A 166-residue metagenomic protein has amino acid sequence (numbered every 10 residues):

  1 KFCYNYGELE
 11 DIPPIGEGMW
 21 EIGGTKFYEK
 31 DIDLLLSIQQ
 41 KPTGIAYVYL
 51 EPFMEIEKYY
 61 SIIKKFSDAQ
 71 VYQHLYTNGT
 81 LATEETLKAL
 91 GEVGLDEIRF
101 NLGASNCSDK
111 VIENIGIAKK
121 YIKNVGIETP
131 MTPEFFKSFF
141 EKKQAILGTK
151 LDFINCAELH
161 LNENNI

Functional and structural regions predicted by a protein language model:
K1-E8, G44-Y47, I127: N-terminal pre-triad scaffold of radical SAM enzymes
K1-F27: Canonical Radical SAM [4Fe-4S] cluster-binding loop centered on the CxxxCxxC motif and its immediate flanking residues
F2, K65, A89, I117 (+1 more regions): Alpha-helical scaffold elements within enzyme catalytic domains, especially in hydrolases
L9, K41-I45, E163-I166: Conserved mixed alpha/beta catalytic, RNA-binding, or beta-rich assembly cores of soluble enzyme, regulatory
E10, P52, T80, S105 (+2 more regions): Residue-level marker for beta-strand->alpha-helix junctions and adjacent short loops that shape enzyme
Y28-L35, A82-L90, F136-Q144: Short, acidic/polar
L36-C107, N124-G126: Conserved SAM/AdoMet-binding glycine-rich loop
I112-I166: Conserved C-terminal portion of the radical SAM core fold that forms the substrate/S-adenosylmethionine-binding
